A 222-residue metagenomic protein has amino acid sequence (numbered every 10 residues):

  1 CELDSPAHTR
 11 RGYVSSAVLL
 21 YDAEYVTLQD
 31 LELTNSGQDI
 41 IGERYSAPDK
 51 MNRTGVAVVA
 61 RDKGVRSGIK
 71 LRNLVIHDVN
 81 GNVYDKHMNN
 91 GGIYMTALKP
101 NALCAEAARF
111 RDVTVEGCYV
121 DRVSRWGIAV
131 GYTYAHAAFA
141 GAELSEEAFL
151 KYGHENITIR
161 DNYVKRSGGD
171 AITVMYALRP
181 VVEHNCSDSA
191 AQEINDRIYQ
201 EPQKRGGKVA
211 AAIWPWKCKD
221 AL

Functional and structural regions predicted by a protein language model:
C1, E24-N35, V65-N80, L103-W126 (+4 more regions): Right-handed parallel beta-helix
L3-Q29, G37-S67, D85-A102, E106-A107: Extracellular beta-strand-rich solenoid/capping regions of secreted or surface-exposed proteins that bind or remodel
T9-R10, K204-G206: Short glycine/proline-rich turn/loop motifs
R11, G81-V83, R125, G131: Hydrophobic transmembrane alpha-helix bundles
S46-P48, N89, Y134-H136, E201-P202: Flexible, surface-exposed loop regions and adjacent strand-edge segments of Gram-negative outer-membrane beta-barrel
Y84-D85, N195: A flexible loop/linker signature enriched in serine peptidases of the S9 family
L98, G131-T133, A177: Active-site beta-loop-alpha junctions enriched in small/polar residues
